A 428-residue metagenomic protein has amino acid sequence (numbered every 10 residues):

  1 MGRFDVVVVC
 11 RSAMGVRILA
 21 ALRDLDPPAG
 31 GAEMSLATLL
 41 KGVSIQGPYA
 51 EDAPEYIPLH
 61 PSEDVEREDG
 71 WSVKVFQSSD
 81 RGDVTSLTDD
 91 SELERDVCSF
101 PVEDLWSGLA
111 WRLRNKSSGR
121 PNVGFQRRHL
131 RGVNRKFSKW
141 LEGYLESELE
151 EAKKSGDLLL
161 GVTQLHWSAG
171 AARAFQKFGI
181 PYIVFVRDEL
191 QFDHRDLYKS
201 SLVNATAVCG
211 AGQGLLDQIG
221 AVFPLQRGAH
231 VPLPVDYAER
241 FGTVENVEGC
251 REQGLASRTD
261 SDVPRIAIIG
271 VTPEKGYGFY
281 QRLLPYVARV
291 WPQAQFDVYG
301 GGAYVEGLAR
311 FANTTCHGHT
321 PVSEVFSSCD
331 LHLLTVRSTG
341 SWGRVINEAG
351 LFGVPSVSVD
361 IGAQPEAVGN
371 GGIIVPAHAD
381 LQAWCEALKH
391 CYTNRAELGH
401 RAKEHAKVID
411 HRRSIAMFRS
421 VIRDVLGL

Functional and structural regions predicted by a protein language model:
A21, C209, A256-K275, Q281-L284: Conserved donor-binding/catalytic core segment of Leloir-type glycosyltransferases
M34-T38, T272-Y286, G340: A conserved mid-protein helix/loop that constitutes part of the nucleotide-sugar donor-binding site
R187, Q191, V203-N246: Donor nucleotide-sugar binding/catalytic pocket of nucleotide-sugar-dependent glycosyltransferases
F192-L197, P234-V263, E306-G307, R412: Acidic anion/phosphate-binding donor-loop and adjacent secondary structure in glycosyltransferase catalytic cores
E245, A379, T393-L426: A charged, aromatic-enriched C-terminal amphipathic alpha-helix characteristic of glycosyltransferases across folds
I269, H319, N370-L381, K389-T393: Conserved acidic donor-binding segment of nucleotide-sugar-dependent glycosyltransferases
P355-S358: Short hydrophobic beta-strand element within catalytic cores of glycosyltransferases and related nucleotide-activated
D360-I374: Short acidic/histidine- and often glycine-rich active-site loop of Leloir-type glycosyltransferases that engages
